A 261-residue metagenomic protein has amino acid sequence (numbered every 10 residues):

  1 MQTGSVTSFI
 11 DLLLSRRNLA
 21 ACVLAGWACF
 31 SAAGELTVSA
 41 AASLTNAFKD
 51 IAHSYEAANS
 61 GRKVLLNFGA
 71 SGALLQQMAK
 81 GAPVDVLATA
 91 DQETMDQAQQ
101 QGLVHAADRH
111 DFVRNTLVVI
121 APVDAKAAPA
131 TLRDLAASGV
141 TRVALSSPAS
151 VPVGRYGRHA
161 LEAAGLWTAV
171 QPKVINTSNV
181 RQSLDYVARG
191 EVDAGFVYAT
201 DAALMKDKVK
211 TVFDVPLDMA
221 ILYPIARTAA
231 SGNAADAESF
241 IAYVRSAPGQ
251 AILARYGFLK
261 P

Functional and structural regions predicted by a protein language model:
Q2-A20: Bacterial N-terminal signal peptides that target proteins for export
L13, C29-F30: Classical N-terminal targeting signals for secretion and organelle import
N18-C29: Bacterial N-terminal signal peptides
A33-N59, K63-A82, T89-P261: Exported/periplasmic ABC-transporter solute-binding proteins
